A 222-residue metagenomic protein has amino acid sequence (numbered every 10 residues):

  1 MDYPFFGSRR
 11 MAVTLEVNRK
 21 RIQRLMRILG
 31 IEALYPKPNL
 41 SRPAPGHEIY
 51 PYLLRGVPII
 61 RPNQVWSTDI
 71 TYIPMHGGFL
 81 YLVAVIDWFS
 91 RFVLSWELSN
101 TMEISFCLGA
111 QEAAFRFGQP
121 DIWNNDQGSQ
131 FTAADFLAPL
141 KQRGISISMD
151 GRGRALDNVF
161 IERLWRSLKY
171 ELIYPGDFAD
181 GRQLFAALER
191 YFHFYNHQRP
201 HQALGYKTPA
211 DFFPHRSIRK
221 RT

Functional and structural regions predicted by a protein language model:
M1-T222: Charged DNA-binding/catalytic regions of mobile-element recombinases
